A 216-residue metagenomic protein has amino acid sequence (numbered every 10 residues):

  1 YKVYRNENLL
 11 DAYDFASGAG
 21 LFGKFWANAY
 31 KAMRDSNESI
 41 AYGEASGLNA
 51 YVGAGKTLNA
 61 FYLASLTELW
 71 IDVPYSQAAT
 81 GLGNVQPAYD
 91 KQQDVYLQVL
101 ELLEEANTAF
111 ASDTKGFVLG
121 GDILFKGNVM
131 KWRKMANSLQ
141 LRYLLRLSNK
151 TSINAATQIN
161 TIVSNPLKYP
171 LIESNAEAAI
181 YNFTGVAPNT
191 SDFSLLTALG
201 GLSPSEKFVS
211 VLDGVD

Functional and structural regions predicted by a protein language model:
K2-D216: Structured, solvent-exposed acidic/aromatic patches
